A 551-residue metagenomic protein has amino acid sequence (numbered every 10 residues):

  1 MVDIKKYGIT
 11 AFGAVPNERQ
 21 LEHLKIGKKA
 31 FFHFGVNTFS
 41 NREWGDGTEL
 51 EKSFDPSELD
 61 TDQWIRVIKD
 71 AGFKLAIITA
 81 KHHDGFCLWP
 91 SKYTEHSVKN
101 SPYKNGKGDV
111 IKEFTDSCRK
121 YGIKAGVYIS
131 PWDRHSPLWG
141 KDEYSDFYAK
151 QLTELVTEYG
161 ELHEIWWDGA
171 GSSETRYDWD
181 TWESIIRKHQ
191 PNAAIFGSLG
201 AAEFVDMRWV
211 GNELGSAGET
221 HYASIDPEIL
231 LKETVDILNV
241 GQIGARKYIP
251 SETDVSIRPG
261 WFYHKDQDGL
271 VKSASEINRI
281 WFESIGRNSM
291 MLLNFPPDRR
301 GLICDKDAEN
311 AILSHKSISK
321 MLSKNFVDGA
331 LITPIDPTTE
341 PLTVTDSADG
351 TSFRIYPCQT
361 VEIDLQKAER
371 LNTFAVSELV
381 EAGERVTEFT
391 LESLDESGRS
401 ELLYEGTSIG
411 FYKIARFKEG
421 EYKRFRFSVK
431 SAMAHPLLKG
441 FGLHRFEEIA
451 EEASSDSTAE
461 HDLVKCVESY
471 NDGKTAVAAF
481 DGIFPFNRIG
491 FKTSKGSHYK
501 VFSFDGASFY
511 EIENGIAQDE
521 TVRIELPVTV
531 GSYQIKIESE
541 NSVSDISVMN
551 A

Functional and structural regions predicted by a protein language model:
M1, S323-F326, E447-E468: Low-complexity, Pro/Thr/Ser/Gly/Ala-rich linker/spacer regions in secreted, extracellular modular proteins
M1-D395, E401-F417, S428-L437, H444-E448 (+1 more regions): Mature catalytic domains of secreted/periplasmic carbohydrate-active enzymes
A170, A330, T338, A348-T351 (+10 more regions): Intrinsic disorder/low-complexity detector
G260, E451-S455, C466, V477 (+1 more regions): Intrinsic disorder/low-complexity segments
L342-V344, I363, L463-V467, I535-I537: Extended hydrophobic/Leu-rich segments
I355-P357, V380-E447, S469-K474, S494-A551: Trp- and acidic/polar-enriched beta-sheet ligand-binding modules for extracellular glycan and matrix recognition
C358-I363, G473-A479: Non-catalytic, beta-strand-enriched accessory regions in extracellular/secretory proteins and membrane protein
Q366-T373, Y422, G482-R488, V530: Extended extracellular/luminal ectodomain segments enriched in beta-structured repeat modules
